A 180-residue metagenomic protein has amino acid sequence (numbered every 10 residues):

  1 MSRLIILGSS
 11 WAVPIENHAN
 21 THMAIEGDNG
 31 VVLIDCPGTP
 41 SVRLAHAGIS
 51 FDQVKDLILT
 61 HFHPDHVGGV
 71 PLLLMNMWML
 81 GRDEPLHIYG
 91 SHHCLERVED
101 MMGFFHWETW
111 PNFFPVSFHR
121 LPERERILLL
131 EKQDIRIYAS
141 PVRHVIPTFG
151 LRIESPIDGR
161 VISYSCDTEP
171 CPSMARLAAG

Functional and structural regions predicted by a protein language model:
M1-Y164, E169-R176: Binuclear metal-dependent hydrolase catalytic cores
